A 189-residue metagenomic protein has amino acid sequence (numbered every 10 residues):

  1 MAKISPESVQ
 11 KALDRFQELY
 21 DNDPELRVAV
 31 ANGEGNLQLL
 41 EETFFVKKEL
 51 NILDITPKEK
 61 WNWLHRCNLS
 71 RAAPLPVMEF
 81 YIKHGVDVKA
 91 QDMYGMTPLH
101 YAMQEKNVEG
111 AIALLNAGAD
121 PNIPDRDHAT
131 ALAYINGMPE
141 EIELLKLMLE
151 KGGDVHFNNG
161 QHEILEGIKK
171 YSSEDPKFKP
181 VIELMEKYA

Functional and structural regions predicted by a protein language model:
A2-L26, L145, E150-A189: Ankyrin-repeat-protein effector appendages
A2-W63: N-terminal segments that cap or nucleate solenoid repeat domains
Y20-V28, L53-L69, Q91-T97, P124-A133 (+1 more regions): Ankyrin-repeat boundary/"N-cap" motif
V30-G35, R66-A73, Y101-N107, Y134-E141 (+1 more regions): Ankyrin repeat A-helix N-terminal signature
N36-F45, A72-I82, N107-L115, E140-L149 (+1 more regions): Ankyrin repeat structural motif
L50-L53, V88, P121, V155: Ankyrin-repeat inter-repeat connecting loop/turn
W61-A72, H84, K89-N116: Alpha-helical adaptor scaffolds
E109, N116, P121-N159: Ankyrin-repeat and related helical/solenoid repeat scaffolds used for protein-protein interactions
